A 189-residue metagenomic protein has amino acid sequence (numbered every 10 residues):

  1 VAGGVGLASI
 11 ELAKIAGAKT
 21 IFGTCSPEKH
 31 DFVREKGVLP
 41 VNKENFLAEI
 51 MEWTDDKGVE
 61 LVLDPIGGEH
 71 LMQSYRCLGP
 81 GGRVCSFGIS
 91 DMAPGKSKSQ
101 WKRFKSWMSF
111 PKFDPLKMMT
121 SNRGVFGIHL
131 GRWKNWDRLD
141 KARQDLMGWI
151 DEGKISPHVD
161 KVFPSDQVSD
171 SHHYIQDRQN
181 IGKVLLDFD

Functional and structural regions predicted by a protein language model:
V1-E49, L61: Mid-domain Rossmann-like dinucleotide-binding core that forms the NAD(H)/NADP(H) cofactor-binding site
A18, E69-K154: Glycine-rich phosphate-binding loop and adjacent beta-alpha segment of Rossmann(oid) nucleotide-cofactor-binding
I21-T24, V41, R83-C85, F126 (+1 more regions): Structural detector of well-ordered beta-strand residues that form the stable sheet scaffold of enzyme domains
G37, G58-V59, I155, V168: Local beta-strand N-terminus motif with an aromatic residue
K43-A48, D56, G68, M72 (+1 more regions): Structural motif corresponding to alpha-helix initiation and N-cap regions
W53-L61: A glycine-rich helix->loop->beta "capping" turn within Rossmann-like NAD(P)(H)-dependent oxidoreductase domains
E60-L63, C85: N-terminal Rossmann-like NAD(P) cofactor-binding module of classical short-chain dehydrogenase/reductase
K134-D189: C-terminal hydrophobic helical "lid"/dimerization subdomain of Rossmann-like NAD(P)H-dependent oxidoreductases
